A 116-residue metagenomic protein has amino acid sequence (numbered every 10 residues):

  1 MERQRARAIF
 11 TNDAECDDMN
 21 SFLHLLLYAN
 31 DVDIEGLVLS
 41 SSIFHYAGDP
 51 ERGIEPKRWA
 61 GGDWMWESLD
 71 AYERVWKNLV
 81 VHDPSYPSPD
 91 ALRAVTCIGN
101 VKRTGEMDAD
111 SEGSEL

Functional and structural regions predicted by a protein language model:
M1-L116: N-terminal acidic, glycine/proline-rich low-complexity segments
